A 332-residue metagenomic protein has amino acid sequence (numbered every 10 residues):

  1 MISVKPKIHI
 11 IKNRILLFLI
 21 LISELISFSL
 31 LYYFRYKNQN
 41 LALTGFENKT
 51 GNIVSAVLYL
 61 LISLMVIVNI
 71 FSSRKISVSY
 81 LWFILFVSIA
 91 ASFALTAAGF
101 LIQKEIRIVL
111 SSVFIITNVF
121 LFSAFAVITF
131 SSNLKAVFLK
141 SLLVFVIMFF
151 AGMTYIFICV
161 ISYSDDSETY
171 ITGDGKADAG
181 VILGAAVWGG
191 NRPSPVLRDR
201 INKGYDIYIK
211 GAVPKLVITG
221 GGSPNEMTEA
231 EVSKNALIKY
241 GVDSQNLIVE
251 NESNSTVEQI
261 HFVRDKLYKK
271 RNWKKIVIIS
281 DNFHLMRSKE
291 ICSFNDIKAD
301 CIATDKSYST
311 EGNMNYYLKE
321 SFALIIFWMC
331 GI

Functional and structural regions predicted by a protein language model:
M1-V66: Membrane-anchoring hydrophobic segments
K5-I11, A42-G45, I70-L81, T129-S141: Membrane-interface helix-boundary motifs at transmembrane edges
S29-L43, I70-S73, F93-I106: Juxtamembrane "helix-exit" motif on the non-cytosolic side of transmembrane helices
T44-L64, V78-F130: Membrane-embedded alpha-helical segments of integral membrane proteins
L121-L139, I158, C330: Membrane-water interface at the C-terminal end of transmembrane alpha helices
K135-I161: Internal/C-terminal transmembrane anchor helices
I158-Y317: A structural signal for short, hydrophobic/glycine-enriched beta-strand patches
M314-I332: A transmembrane-helix-recognition feature enriched in membrane-embedded lipid enzymes and envelope glyco-/phospholipid
